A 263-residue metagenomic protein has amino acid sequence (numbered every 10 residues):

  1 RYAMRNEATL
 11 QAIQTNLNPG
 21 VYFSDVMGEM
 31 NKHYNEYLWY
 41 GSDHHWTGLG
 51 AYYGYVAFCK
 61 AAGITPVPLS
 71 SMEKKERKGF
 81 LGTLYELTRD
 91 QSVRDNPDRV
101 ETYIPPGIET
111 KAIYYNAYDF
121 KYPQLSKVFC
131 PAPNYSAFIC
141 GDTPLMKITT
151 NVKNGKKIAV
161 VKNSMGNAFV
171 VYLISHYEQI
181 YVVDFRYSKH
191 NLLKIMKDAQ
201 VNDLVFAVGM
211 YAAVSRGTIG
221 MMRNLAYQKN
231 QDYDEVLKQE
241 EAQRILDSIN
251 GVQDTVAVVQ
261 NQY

Functional and structural regions predicted by a protein language model:
R1-Y263: Extracellular glycan-modifying ectodomains
